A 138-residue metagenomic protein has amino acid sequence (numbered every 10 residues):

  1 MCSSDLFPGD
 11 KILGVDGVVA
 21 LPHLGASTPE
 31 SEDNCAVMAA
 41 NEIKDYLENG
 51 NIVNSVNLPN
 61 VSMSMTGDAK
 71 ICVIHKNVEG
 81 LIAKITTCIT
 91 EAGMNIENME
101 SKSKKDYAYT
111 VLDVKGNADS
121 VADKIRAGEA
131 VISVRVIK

Functional and structural regions predicted by a protein language model:
M1-M65, Y109-D113: Rossmann-like dinucleotide-binding domain for NAD(H)/NADP(H)
D16, V53-K138: A conserved regulatory-domain signal marking ACT and ACT-like small-molecule sensing domains and adjacent regulatory
